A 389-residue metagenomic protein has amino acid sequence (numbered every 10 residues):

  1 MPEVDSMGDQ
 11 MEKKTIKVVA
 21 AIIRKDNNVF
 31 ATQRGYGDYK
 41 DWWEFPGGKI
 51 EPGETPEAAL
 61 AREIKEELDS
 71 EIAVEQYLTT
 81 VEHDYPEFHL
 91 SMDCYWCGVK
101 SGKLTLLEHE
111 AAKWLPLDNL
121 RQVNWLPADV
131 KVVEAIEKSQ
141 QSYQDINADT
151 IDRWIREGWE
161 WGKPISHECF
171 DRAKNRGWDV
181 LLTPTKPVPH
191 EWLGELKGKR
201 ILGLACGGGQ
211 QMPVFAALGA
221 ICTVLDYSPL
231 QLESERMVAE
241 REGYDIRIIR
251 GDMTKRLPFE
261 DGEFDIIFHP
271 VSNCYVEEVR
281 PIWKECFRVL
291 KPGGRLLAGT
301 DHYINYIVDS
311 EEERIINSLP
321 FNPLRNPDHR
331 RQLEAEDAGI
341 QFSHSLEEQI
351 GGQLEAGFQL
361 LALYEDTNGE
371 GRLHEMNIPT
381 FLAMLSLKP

Functional and structural regions predicted by a protein language model:
D9-V29: Conserved N-terminal beta-strand and adjoining loop/helix that marks the start of the Nudix/MutT-like hydrolase domain
D38, T105-S142: Nudix hydrolase/Nudix homology domain
E71, T80-L104, A111-K113, L117 (+1 more regions): Active-site-adjacent beta-strand/loop module that shapes the phosphate/pyrophosphate-binding cleft
K199-R256: Class I SAM-dependent methyltransferase SAM/SAH-binding core
T254-I267: A short acidic, Gly/Pro-enriched loop at the edge of an enzyme's catalytic core that lines a small-molecule cofactor
R280-R295: A short glycine-rich, Lys/Arg-flanked "PGG" loop and its adjoining helix->strand segment in the class I
R295-H329: Conserved class I S-adenosyl-L-methionine
I340-L363: Short alpha-helix
